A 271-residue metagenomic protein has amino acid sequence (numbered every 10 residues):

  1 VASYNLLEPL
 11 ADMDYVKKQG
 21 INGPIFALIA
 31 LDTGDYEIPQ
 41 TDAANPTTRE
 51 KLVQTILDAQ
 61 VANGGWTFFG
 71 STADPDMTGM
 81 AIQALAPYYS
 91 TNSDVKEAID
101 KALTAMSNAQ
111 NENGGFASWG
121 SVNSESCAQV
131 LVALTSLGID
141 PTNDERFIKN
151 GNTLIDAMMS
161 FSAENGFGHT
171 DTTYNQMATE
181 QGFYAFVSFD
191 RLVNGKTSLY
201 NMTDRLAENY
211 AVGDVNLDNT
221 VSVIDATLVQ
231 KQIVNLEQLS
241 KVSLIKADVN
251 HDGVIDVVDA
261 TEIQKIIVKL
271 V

Functional and structural regions predicted by a protein language model:
V1-A2, Y15-N45, R49, A59-D100 (+4 more regions): An alpha-helical repeat/solenoid feature that recognizes helix-turn-helix modules
Y4-A11, I25-A27, E50, Q54 (+1 more regions): Short, conserved phosphate-binding/catalytic loop or strand-edge motifs used in phosphoryl-/nucleotidyl-transfer
L7-L10, I56, A102, M106 (+1 more regions): Buried hydrophobic core positions in alpha-solenoid tandem helical repeats
G34, I56-N63, M106-N113, L137 (+3 more regions): A short secondary-structure junction motif
V53-Q54, K96-N111, G120, K149-T153 (+1 more regions): Extracellular protease catalytic domains of secreted zymogens
T55, G65, G115, D214 (+1 more regions): Conserved beta-strand positions that form and line the central face of beta-propeller blades
F147-M159, A163-E164, A178-N209: Non-catalytic cell-wall polysaccharide-engagement segments
D204-V271: Cellulosome-associated attachment modules in secreted, modular CAZymes
